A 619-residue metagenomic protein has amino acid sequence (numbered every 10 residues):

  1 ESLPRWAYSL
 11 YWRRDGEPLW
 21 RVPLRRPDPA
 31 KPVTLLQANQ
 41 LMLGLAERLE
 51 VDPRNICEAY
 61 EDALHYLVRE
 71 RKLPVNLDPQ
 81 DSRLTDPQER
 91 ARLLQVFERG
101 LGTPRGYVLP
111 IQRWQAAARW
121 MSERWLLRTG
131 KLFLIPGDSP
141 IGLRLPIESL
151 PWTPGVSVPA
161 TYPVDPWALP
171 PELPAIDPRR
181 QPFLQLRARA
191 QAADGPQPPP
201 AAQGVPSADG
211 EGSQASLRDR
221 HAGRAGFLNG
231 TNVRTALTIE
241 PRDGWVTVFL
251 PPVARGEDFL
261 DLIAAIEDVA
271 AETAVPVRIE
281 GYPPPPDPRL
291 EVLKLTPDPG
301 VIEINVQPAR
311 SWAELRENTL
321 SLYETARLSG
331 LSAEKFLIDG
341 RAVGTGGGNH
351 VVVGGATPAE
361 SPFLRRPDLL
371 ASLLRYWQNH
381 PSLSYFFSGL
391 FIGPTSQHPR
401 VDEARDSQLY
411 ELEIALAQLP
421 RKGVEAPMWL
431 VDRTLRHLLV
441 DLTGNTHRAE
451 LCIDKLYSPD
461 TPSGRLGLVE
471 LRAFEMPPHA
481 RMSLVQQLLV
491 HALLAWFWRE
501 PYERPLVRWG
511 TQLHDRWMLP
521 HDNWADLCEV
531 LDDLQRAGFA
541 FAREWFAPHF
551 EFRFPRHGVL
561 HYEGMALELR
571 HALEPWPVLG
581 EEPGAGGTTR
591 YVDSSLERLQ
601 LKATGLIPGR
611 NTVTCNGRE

Functional and structural regions predicted by a protein language model:
E1-V277, P285-G300, Q307-T345, A356-E619: C-terminal accessory/tail domains of diverse enzymes
